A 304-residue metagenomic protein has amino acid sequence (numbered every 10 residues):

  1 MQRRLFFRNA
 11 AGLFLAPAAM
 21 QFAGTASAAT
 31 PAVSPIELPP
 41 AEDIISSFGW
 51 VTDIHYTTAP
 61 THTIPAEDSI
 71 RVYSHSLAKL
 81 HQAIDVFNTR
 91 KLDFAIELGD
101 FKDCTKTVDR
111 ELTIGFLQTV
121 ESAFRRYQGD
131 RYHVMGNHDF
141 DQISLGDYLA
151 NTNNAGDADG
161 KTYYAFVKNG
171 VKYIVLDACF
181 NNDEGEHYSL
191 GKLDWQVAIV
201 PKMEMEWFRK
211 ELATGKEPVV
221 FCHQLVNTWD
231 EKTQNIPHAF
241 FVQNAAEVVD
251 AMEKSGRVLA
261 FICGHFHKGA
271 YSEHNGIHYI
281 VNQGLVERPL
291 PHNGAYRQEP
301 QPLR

Functional and structural regions predicted by a protein language model:
R4-A28: N-terminal export signals
G12, H55, F101-K102, H138-F140 (+4 more regions): Catalytic metal-binding/acid-base residues of hydrolase active sites
A29-E111: N-terminal active-site segment of His-dependent metallophosphoesterases
A32-E42, A66-I70, K106-E217, N244-V258 (+1 more regions): Extended active-site neighborhood of metal-dependent phosphoesterases/phosphodiesterases
V51-T52, A95-G99, R131-N137, V220-C222 (+2 more regions): Active-site neighborhood of phospho(di)ester-bond hydrolases with catalytic His/Asp-centered motifs
L212-D230: Short acidic, glycine-rich surface-loop motifs adjacent to enzyme active sites
V226-F240: Active-site His/acidic residue clusters
